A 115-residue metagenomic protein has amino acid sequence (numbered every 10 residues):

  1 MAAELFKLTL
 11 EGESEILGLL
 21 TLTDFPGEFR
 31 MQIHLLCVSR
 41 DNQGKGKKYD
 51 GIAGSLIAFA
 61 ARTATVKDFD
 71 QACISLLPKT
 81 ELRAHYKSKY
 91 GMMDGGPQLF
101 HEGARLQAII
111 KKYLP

Functional and structural regions predicted by a protein language model:
M1-K47, F59-I74, E81-A84, S88-P115: Non-catalytic substrate-recognition and accessory regions of acyl/acetyltransferase enzymes
D50-A58: ATP phosphate-binding glycine-rich loop and adjacent ATP-lid/helix-beta elements within ATP-binding kinase/ATPase
S55, L77-P78: Residue-level recognition of alpha-helix initiation/capping sites
